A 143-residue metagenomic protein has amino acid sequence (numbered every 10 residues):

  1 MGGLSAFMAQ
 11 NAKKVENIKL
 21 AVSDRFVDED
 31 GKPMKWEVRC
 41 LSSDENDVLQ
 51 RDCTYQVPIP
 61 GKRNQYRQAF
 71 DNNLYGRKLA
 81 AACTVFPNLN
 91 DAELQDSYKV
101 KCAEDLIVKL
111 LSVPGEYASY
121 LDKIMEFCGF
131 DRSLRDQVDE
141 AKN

Functional and structural regions predicted by a protein language model:
M1-N17, V22: Extended acidic low-complexity intrinsically disordered regions
S5, D24, M125-C128: Short non-domain terminal segments
Q10, F26-D28, L74: Generic marker of residues within folded, mature protein domains
E16-D24, Y55-G61: Short, charged, low-hydrophobicity "junction" segments
S23-K35: Short, mixed charged/polar active-site loops that provide acid/base catalysis or chelate metal/phosphate cofactors
K32-N143: Short, surface-exposed, charged amphipathic helix/loop patches that serve as local interaction elements
